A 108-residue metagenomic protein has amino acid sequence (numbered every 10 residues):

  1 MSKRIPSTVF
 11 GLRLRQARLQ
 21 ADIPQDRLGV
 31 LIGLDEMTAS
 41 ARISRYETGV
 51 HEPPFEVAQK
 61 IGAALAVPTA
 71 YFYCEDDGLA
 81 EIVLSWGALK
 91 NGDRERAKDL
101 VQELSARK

Functional and structural regions predicted by a protein language model:
M1-Q20: A short, Lys/Arg-rich alpha-helix, primarily the initiator
A21-R45, K60: Short alpha-helical DNA-recognition segment
I32, E47, V57, Y73-D76: DNA major-groove recognition helix of helix-turn-helix
R42-R45, Y71, S85: Residue-level recognition of specific faces of alpha-helices
V50, P54-Y71: DNA major-groove recognition helix of helix-turn-helix/homeodomain DNA-binding modules
D76-K108: Interfacial/linker helices and their anchor residues that mediate assembly or domain coupling
